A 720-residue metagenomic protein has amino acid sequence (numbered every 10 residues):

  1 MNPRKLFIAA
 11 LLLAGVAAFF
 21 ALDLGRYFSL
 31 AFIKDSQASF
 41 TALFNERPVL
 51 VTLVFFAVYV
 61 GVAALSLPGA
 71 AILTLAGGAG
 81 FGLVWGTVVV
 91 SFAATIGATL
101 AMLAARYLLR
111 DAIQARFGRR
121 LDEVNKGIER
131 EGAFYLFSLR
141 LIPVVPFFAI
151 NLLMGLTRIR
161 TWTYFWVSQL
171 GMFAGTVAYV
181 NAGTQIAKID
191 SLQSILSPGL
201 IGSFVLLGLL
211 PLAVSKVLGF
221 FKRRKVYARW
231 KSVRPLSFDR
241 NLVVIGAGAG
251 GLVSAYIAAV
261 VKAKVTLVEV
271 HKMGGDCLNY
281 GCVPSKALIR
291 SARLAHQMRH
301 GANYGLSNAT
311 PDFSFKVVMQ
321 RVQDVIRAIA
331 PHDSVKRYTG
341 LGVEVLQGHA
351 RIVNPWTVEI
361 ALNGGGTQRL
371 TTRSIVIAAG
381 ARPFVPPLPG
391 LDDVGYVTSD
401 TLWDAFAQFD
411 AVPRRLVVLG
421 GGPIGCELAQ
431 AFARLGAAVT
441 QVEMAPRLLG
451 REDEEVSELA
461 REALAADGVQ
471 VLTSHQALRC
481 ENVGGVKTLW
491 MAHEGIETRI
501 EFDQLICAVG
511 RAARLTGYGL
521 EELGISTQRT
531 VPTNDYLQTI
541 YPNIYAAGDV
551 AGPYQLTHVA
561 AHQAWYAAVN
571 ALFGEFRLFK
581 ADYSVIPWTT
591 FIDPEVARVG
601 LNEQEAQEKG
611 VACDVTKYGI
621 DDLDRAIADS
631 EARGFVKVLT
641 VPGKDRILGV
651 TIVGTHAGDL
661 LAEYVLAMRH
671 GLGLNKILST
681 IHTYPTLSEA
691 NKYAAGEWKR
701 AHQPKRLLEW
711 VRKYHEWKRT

Functional and structural regions predicted by a protein language model:
A18-F56, S91, T95-N151, L156-I159 (+2 more regions): Membrane-interfacial helix-loop-helix
V124, C282, A379-A438, V442 (+2 more regions): Glycine-rich dinucleotide-binding loop and its adjacent helix/turn
V233-G250, V412-G422: Beta1/beta-strand and adjacent pyrophosphate-binding region of the FAD-binding site in flavoprotein oxidoreductases
R240-L267, G425-R434: N-terminal Rossmann-like FAD-binding beta1-loop-alpha1 element of flavoenzymes
I245, A259-V268, V283, A287-Q297 (+3 more regions): Flexible, glycine-rich terminal cap/loop adjacent to redox cofactors in electron-transfer oxidoreductases
I257-A263, V268-V412, A445-L449, E455-V456 (+4 more regions): Glycine-rich flavin
N308-A309, R327, E344-Q347, R351-G365 (+6 more regions): A Rossmann-like FAD-binding core segment of flavoenzymes
D392-P413, R499-R577, A662-E663, A667: FAD-site-proximal beta/loop scaffold in flavoenzymes
